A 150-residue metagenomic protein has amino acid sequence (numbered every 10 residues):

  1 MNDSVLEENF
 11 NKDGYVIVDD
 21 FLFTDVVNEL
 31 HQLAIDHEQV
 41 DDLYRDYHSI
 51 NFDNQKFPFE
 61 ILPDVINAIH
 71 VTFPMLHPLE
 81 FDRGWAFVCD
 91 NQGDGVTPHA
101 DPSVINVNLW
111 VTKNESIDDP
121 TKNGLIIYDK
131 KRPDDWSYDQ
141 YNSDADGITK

Functional and structural regions predicted by a protein language model:
N2-L76, C89, G93: Non-heme Fe(II)/2-oxoglutarate
E80-K150: Catalytic core of non-heme Fe(II) oxygenases with the double-stranded beta-helix
